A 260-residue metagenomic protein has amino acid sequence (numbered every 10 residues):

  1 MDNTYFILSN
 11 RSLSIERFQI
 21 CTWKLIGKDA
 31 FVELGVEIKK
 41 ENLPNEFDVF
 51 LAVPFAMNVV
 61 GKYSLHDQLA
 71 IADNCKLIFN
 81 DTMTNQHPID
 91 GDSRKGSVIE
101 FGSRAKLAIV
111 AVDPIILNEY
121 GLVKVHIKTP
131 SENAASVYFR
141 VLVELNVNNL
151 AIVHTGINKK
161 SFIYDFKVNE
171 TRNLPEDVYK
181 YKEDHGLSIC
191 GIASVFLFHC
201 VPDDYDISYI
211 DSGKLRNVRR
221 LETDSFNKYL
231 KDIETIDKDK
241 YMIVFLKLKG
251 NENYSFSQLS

Functional and structural regions predicted by a protein language model:
M1-A135: N-terminal pre-first-transmembrane soluble regions of secretory-pathway and organelle membrane proteins
L8-S9, T82, R104, D165-N169 (+5 more regions): Generic signature of intrinsically disordered, low-complexity segments enriched in small/polar residues
S12-I15, L174-Y179, T223: A short linear-motif detector with a strong N-terminal bias
V32-V36, V49-L51, V137-V141, V195-L197 (+2 more regions): Hydrophobic residues positioned within well-ordered beta-strands of beta-sheet architectures
E41-N45, A56-V60, N146-N148, D204-D206 (+1 more regions): Generic "edge-of-domain/loop-turn" microfeature
H66-L69, T171-L174, N227-I233: Short C-terminal domain-edge/linker segments immediately following a structured domain
N118-V218: Surface-exposed, acidic/Ser/Thr-rich flexible loop segments
S188-S260: Membrane-proximal, non-transmembrane alpha-helical segments
